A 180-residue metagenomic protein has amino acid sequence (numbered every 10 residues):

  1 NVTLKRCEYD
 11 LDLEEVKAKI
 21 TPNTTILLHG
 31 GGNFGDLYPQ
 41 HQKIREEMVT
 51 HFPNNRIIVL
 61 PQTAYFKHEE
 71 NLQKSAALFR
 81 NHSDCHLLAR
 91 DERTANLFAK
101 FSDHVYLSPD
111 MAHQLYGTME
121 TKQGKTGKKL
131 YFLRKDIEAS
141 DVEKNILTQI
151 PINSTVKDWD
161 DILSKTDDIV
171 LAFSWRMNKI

Functional and structural regions predicted by a protein language model:
N1-I180: Active-site anion-handling motifs in enzyme catalytic cores
